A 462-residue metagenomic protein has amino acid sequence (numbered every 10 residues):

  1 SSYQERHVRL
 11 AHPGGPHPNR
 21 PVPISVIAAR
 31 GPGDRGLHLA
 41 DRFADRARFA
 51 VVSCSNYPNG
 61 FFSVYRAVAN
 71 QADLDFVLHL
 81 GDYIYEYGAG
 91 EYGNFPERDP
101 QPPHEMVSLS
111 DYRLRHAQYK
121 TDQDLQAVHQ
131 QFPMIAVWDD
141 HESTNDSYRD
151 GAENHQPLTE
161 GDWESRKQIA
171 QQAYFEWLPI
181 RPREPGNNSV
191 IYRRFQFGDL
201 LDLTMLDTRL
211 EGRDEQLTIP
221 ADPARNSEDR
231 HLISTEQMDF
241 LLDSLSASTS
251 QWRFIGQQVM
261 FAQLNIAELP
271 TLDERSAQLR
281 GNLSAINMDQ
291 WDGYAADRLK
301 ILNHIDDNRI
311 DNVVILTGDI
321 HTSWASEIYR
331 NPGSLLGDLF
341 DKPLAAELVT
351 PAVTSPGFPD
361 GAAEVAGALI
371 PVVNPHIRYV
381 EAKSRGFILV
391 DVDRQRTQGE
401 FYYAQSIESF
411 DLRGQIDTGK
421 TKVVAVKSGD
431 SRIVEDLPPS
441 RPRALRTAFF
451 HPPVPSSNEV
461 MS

Functional and structural regions predicted by a protein language model:
S1-S462: Metal-dependent phosphoester/phosphodiester hydrolase catalytic core
